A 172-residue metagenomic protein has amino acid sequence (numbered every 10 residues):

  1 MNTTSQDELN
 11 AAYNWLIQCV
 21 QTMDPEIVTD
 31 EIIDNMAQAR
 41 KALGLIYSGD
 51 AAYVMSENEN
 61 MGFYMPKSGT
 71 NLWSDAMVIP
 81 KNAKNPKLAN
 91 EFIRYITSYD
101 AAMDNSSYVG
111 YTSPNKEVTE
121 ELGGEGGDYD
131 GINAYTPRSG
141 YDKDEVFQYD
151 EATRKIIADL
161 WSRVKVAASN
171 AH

Functional and structural regions predicted by a protein language model:
M1, I17-Q21, A37, K41 (+4 more regions): Sec-exported extracytoplasmic/periplasmic mature domains
M1, Q18, A76, R138-D144: Flexible glycine/proline-enriched surface loops and loop-helix/loop-strand junctions
M1-Y64: Ligand-binding pocket segment of bilobal, Venus flytrap-like solute-binding proteins
E8-A11, W15-Q18, I27, E31 (+8 more regions): Extracytoplasmic/secreted proteins, especially bacterial periplasmic and envelope-associated proteins
D34, P137-H172: Conserved C-terminal helix/tail region of periplasmic/extracytoplasmic solute-binding proteins
N60-D75: Extended hydrophobic/aromatic segments used for targeting, binding, or gating
N71, P80-Y141: Mature extracytoplasmic/periplasmic domains
